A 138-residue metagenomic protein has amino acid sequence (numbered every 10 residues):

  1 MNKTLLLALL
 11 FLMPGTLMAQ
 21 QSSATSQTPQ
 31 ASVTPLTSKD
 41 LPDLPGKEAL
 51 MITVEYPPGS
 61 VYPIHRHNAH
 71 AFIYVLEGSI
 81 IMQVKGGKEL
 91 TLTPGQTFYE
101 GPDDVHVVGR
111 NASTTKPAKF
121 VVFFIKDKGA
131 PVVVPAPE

Functional and structural regions predicted by a protein language model:
N2-L9, G15-L50, Q83, Y99 (+2 more regions): A short, N-terminal "cap"/entry segment at the start of jelly-roll beta-barrel domains of the cupin/DSBH fold
L41-G46, Y56-P57, G86-D103: Short acidic-glycine-tyrosine-enriched beta hairpin
K47-E48, S60-Y74: A short beta-loop-beta micro-motif enriched in histidine and acidic residues
L50-I52, N68, K119: Envelope-exposed proteins and targeting segments
V54-S60, N68, E77, V84 (+1 more regions): N-terminal post-signal-peptidase region of extra-cytosolic proteins
V61-P63, I81, F98-N111, P131: Histidine-centered metal-chelating micro-motifs
H67-G86, P94-Q96: Glycine- and acidic-residue-biased ligand/ion/polar-headgroup-sensing regions
E89, D104-A130: Ligand-binding loop in jelly-roll beta-barrel domains
